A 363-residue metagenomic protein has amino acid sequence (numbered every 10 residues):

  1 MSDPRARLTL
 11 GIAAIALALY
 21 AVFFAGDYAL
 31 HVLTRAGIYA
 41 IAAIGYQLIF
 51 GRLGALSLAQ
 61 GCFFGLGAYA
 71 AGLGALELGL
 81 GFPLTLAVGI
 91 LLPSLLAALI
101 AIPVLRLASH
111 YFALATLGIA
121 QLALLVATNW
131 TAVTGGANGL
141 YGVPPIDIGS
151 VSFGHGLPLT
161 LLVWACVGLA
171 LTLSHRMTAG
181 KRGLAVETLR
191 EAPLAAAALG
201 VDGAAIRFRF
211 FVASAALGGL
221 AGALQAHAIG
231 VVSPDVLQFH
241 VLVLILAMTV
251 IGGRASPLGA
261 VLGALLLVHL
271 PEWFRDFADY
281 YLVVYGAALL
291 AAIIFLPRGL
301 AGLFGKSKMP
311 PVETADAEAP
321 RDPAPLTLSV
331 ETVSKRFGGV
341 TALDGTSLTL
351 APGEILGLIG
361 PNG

Functional and structural regions predicted by a protein language model:
M1-I41, A70, E77-T85, H155: Membrane-interfacial amphipathic/re-entrant helices at transmembrane-helix boundaries
G26-E77, L99-L114, V186-A197, D202-G203 (+2 more regions): Single transmembrane alpha-helix segments in multi-pass membrane proteins
G61, A97, R207-F295: Transmembrane alpha-helical segments in multi-pass inner-membrane proteins
L78-Q121, L262-G263: Alpha-helical transmembrane segments within multi-pass membrane transporters and channels
I119-F153, G183, P297-S307: Extracellular/periplasmic helix-loop junction at the C-terminal end of a transmembrane helix in multi-pass membrane
G154-S233: Helix-loop-helix "hairpin" substructures at the membrane interface of multi-pass membrane proteins
L303-R336: ABC-family P-loop ATPase nucleotide-binding domain
L328, L343-G345: Conserved structural motif at the start of ABC-family nucleotide-binding domains
